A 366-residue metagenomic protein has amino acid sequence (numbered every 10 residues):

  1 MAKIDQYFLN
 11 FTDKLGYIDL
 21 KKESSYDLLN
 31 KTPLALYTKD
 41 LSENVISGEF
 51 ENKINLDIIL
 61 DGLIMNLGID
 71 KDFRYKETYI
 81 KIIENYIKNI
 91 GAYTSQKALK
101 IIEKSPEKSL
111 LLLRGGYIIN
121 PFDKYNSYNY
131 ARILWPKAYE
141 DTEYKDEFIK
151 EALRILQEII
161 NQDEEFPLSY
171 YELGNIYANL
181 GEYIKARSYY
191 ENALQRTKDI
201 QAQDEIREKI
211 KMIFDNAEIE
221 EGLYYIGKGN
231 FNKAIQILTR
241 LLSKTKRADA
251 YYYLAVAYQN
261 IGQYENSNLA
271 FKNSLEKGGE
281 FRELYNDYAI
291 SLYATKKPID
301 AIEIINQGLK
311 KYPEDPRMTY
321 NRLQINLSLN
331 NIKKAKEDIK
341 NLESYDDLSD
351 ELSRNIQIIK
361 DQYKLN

Functional and structural regions predicted by a protein language model:
G91, K124-Y125, P167-L168, Q201 (+5 more regions): Helix-start (N-cap) detector for alpha-helical repeat units in TPR-like alpha-solenoids, especially tetratricopeptide
K104-S105, G181, G229, G262 (+2 more regions): Residue-level detector of the short coil/turn that links helix A to helix B within each tetratricopeptide repeat
P121, D163-E164, K198, T245-K246 (+3 more regions): Short coil turns that delineate tetratricopeptide repeat
N129, E172, I206-K209, E220 (+5 more regions): Canonical tetratricopeptide repeat
